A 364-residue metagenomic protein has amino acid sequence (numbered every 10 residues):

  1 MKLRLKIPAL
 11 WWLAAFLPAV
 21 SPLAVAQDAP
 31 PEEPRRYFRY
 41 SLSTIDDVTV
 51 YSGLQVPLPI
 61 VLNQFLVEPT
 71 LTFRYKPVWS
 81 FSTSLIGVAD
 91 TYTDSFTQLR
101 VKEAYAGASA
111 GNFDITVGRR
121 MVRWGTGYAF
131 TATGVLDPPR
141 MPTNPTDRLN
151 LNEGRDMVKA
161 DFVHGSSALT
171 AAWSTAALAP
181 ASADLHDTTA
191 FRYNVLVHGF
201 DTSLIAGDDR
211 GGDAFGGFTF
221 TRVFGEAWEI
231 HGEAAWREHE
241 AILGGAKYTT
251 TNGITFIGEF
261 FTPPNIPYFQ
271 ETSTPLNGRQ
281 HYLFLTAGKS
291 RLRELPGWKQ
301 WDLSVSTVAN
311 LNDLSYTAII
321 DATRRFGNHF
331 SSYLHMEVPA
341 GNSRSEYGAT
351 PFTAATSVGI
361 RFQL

Functional and structural regions predicted by a protein language model:
E33-P34, V197, T221-A309: Detector for outer-membrane/organellar transmembrane beta-barrel domains, recognizing the amphipathic beta-strand
F38-V48, T83-G87, V117-R119, A171-T175 (+7 more regions): Transmembrane beta-barrel strands of outer-membrane/channel proteins
S43-Q64: Surface-exposed strand-loop-strand hairpins of Gram-negative outer-membrane beta-barrel proteins
P59-V67, T97-K102, G111, N152-D156 (+7 more regions): Residues that define the transmembrane beta-barrel architecture of outer-membrane proteins
E68-T70, A104-G107, K159-D161, R192-N194 (+7 more regions): Outer-membrane beta-barrel architecture
T72-A176, G341: Outer membrane beta-barrel
P77-F81, N112-I115, S166-A171, V197-L204 (+4 more regions): Repeated loop/turn-to-beta-strand initiation elements of outer-membrane beta-barrel proteins
L283-K289, M336-V338, T350-L364: Outer-membrane beta-barrel "beta-signal"
